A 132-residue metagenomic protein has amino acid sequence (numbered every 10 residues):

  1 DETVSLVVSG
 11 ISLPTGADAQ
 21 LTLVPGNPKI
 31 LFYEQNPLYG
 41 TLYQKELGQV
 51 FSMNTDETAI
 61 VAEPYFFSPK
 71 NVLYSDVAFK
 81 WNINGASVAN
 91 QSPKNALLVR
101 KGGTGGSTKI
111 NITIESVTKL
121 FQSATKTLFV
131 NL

Functional and structural regions predicted by a protein language model:
D1, S9, N82-V99: Surface-exposed, flexible coil segments in extracellular/virion-facing regions
D1-V4, T58, G106-I112: Exposed beta-strand face motif in extracellular beta-rich ectodomains
V8-P14, E115-F121: Short, solvent-exposed loop/turn segments at the edges of extracellular beta-sandwich modules
A19-M53, N131: Short, compositionally biased P/S/T/A/G/V-rich stretches that sit at domain boundaries
D56-P64: A short beta-strand segment in extracellular, disulfide-stabilized domains
E63-N71: Short amphipathic, basic-aromatic surface patches that mediate peripheral association with negatively charged
N71-K80: Solvent-exposed loop segments of extracellular immunoglobulin-like
